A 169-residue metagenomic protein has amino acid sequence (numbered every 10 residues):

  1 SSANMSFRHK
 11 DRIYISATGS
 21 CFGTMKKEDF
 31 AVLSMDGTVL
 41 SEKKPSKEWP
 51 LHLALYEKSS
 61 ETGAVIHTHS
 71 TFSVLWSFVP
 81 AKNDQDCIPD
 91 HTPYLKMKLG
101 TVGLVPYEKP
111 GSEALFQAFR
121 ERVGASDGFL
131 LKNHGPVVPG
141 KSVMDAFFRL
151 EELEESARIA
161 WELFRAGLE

Functional and structural regions predicted by a protein language model:
S1-E169: Glycine-rich flexible loops
